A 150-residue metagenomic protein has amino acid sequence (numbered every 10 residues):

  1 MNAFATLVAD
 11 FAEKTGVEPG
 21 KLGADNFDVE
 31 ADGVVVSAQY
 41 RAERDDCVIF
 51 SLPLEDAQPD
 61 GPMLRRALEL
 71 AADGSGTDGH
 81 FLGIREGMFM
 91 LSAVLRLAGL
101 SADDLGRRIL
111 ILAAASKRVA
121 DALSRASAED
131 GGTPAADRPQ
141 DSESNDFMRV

Functional and structural regions predicted by a protein language model:
M1-V35, S75-F81: Charge-rich, low-complexity N-terminal segments
F11, M63-E69, I109-L112: Short, Φ-rich (hydrophobic/aromatic) sequence segments
V29-D32, V36-L54: Short, well-structured hydrophobic secondary-structure segments
F50-S92: Short, internal acidic amphipathic alpha-helical interface segments that mediate docking to partner proteins
G83-A115: A short, solvent-exposed beta-edge/loop patch
R108-E129: A conserved amphipathic terminal alpha-helix motif
L123-V150: Short, highly charged C-terminal tails/helix-capping segments
